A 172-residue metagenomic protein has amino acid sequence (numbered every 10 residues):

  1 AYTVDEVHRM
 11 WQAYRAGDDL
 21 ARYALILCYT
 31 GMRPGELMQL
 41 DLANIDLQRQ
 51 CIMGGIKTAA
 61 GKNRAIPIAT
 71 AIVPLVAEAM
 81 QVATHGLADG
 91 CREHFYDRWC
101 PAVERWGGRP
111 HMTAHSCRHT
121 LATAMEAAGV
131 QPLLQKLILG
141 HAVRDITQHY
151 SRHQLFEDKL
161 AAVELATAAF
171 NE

Functional and structural regions predicted by a protein language model:
A1, G55-G61, V73, L139-A169: Catalytic-site neighborhood detector that most strongly recognizes the C-terminal catalytic loop/helix of tyrosine
A1-P34, M38, T58, S116-R118: Basic, Lys/Arg- and aromatic-enriched nucleic-acid-binding interface segment
A1-V7, A69-R109, L121: Active-site/catalytic core of tyrosine-dependent DNA strand-transfer enzymes
Q12, Q39, L47, R152: Phosphate-coordinating loops and pocket residues in cytosolic domains that bind phosphorylated ligands
L20, Q48, K62, G108 (+1 more regions): Exposed loop/turn and edge beta-strand positions of beta-sandwich/beta-sheet ligand-binding modules
L37, W99, A114-A128, Q135-K136 (+1 more regions): Short, basic/aromatic-rich helical patch in the C-terminal catalytic core of site-specific tyrosine
N44-R49, R109-P110, V130-Y150, E172: Short, polar N-cap/turn motifs at the start of nucleic acid-interacting alpha helices
C51, N63-P67: Well-ordered beta-strand positions in beta-sheet-rich domains
